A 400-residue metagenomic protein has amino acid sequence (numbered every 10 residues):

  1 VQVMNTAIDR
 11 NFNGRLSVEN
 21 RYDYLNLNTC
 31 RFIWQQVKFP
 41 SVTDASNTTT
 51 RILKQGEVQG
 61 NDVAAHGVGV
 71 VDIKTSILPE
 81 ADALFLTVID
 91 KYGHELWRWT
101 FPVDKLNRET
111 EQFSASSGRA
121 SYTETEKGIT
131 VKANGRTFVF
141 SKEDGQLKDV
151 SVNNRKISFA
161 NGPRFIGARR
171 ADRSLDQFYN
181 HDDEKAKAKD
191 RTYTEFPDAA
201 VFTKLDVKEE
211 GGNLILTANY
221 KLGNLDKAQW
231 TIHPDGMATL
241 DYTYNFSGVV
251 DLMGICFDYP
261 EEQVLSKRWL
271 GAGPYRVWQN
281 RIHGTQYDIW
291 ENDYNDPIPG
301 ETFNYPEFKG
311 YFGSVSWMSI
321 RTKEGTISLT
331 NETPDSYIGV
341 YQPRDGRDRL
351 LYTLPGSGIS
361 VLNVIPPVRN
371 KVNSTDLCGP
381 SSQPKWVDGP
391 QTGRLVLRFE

Functional and structural regions predicted by a protein language model:
V1-F140, L240: Carbohydrate-binding surfaces of carbohydrate-active enzymes
I77-E80, N107-E400: Beta-strand/loop-rich accessory regions of lumenal/periplasmic or secreted enzymes, predominantly carbohydrate-active
